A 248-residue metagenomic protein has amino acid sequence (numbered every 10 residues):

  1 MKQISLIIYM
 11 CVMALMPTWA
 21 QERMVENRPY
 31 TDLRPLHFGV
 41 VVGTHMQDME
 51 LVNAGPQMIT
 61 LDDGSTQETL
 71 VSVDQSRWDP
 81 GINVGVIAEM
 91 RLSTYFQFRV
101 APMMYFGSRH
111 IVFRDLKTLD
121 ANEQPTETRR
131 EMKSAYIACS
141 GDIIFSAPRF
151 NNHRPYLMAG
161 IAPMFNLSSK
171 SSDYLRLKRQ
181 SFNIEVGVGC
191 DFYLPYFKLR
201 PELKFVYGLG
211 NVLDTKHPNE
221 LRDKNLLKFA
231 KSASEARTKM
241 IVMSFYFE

Functional and structural regions predicted by a protein language model:
A20-P80, M240, Y246-E248: Short glycine/proline- and aromatic-enriched beta-strand/turn motifs that initiate or cap beta-hairpins
L33, S93-Y95, P148-N152, Y193-F197 (+1 more regions): Outer-membrane beta-barrel channels and translocator barrels
R34-L36, W78-I82, K133-C139, H153 (+2 more regions): Residues that define the transmembrane beta-barrel architecture of outer-membrane proteins
L36-V40, F98-P102, I137-C139, P155-I161 (+3 more regions): Transmembrane beta-strands of outer-membrane beta-barrel proteins
T44-D48, M104-S108, F145-A147, I161-L167 (+3 more regions): Transmembrane beta-strands of outer-membrane beta-barrel pores
Q47, A54-A121: Glycine- and aromatic-enriched membrane insertion/assembly motifs of diderm outer-membrane and organelle channel
E50-Q57, I111-K117, L167-L175, V212-E220: Outer-membrane beta-barrel translocator domains and adjoining extracellular loop/strand segments of Gram-negative
P195-E248: Predominantly the C-terminal beta-signal and adjacent terminal strand-loop region of outer-membrane beta-barrel
